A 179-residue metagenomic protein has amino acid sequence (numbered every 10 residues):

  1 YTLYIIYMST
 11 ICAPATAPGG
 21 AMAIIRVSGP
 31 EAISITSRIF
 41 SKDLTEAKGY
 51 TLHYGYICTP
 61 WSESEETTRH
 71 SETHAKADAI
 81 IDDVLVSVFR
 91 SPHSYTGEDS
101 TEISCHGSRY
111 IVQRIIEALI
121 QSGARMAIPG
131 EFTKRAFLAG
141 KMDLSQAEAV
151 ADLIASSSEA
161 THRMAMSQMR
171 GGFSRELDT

Functional and structural regions predicted by a protein language model:
Y1-I5: Short, positively charged and aromatic/hydrophobic N-terminal segments
I6-R163, S167, G171: A glycine-rich (often HGG/GG-containing) alpha/beta subdomain
M169-T179: Alpha-helical coupling/stalk and coiled-coil linker elements that connect catalytic or binding modules and transmit
